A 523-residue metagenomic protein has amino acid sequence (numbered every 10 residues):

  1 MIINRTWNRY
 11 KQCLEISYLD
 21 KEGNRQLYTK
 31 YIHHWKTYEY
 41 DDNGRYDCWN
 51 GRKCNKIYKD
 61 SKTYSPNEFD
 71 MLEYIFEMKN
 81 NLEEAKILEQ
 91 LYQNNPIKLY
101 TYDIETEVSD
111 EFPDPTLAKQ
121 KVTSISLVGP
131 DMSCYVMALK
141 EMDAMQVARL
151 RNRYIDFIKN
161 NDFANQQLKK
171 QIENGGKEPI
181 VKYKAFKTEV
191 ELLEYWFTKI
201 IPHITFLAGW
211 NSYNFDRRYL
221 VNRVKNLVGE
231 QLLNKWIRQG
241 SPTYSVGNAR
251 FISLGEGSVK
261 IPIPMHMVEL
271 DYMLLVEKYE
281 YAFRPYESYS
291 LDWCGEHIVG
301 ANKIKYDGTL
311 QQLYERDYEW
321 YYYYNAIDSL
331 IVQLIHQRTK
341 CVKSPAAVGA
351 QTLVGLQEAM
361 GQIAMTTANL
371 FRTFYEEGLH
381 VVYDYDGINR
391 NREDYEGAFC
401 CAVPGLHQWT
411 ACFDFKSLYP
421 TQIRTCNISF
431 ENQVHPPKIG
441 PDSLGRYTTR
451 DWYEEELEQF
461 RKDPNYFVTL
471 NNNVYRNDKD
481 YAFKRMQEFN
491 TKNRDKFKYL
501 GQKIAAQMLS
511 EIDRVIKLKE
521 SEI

Functional and structural regions predicted by a protein language model:
R5-Y46, K79-F206: Conserved RNase H-like, two-metal-ion catalytic cores of nucleic-acid enzymes
K79-L82, L88-E111, R238-P262, F371-G387: Extended, Lys/Arg-enriched charged tracts that mediate electrostatic binding to polyanionic substrates
S109-F112, Y135-M137, R217-R218, K278-Y279 (+6 more regions): Short helix/loop capping segments that flank catalytic or ligand/cofactor-binding pockets
T116-K119, L220-Q231, A350-L353, T425-N432: Short secondary-structure boundary/capping segments
A138-Y286, W293: Conserved DEDDh/DEDDy metal-dependent 3′-5′ exonuclease domain
P202-K225, H266-T366: Acidic, Mg2+-coordinating catalytic module of metal-dependent nucleases/exonucleases that use a two-metal-ion mechanism
Q311-Y453: Common nucleic-acid-contacting/processivity interface regions adjacent to the catalytic cores of nucleic-acid enzymes
W409, F415-I523: Helical catalytic core of nucleic-acid polymerases
